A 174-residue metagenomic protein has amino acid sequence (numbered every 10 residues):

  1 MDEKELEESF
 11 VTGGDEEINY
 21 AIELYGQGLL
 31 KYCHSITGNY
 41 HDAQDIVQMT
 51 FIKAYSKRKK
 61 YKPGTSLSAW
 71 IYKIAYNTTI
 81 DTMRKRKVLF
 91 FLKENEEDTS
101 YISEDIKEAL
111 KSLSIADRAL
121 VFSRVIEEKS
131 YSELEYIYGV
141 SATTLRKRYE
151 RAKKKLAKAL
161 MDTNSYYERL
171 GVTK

Functional and structural regions predicted by a protein language model:
E3, D81, R86-K111, S130 (+1 more regions): Internal acidic/polar
E5, S9, Y136-I137, K153-K174: C-terminal edge and immediately downstream basic/flexible tail or linker adjoining helix-turn-helix-like DNA-binding
E7-K31, R118: A short, charge-rich alpha-helical start-of-domain segment used by transcription regulators
V11-T12, G38, M49-S66, R86-K87: Sigma70-family region 2
Y20-Y40, K57, L110: Amphipathic, Lys/Arg- and hydrophobic-enriched alpha-helical face
K31, D45-I52, S56, T65-N77: Structural recognition of an alpha-helix C-terminal capping motif at a helix-to-coil junction
K59-P63, K73-L92: Arg/Lys-rich amphipathic alpha helix in sigma70-family domain 2
L120-R124: A short pre-motif secondary-structure segment
